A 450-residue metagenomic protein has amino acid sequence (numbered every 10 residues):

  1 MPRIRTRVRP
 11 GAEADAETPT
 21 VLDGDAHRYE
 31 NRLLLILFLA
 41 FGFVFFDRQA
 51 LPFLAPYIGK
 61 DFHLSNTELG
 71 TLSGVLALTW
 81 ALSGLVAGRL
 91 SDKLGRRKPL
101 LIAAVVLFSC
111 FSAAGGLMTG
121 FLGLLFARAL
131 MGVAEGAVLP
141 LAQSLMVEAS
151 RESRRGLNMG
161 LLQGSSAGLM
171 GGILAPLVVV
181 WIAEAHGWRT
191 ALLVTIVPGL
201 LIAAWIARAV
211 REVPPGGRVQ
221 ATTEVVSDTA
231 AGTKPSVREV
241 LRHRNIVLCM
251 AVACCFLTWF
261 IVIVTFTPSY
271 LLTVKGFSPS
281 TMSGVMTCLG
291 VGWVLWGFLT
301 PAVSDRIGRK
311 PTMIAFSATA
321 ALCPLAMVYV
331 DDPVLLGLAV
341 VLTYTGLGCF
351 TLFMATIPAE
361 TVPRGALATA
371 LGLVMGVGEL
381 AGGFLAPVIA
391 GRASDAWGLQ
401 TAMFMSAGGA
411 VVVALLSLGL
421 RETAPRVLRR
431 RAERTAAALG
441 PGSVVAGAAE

Functional and structural regions predicted by a protein language model:
E17-H27, P214-C249, A438-P441: Juxtamembrane intracellular "pre-TM" segments in multi-pass secondary transporters
L51-P52, R244-V294: Extracytoplasmic gate region of multi-pass secondary transporters
H63, G95, L117-G123, G276 (+2 more regions): Helix-breaking motifs and short loop linkers at transmembrane-helix boundaries and internal kinks in secondary membrane
G74-R89, T287-L299: Central cavity-lining transmembrane alpha-helices of secondary-active solute carriers, predominantly the Major
L82-T119, S304-K310: Conserved MFS/SLC helix-loop-helix module at the cytosolic interface between two early adjacent transmembrane helices
A127-A167: Cytoplasmic helix-loop-helix junction between adjacent transmembrane helices in 12-TM secondary transporters
L162, S166-E212: Helix-loop-helix hairpin linking two adjacent transmembrane segments in secondary transporters
S304, R309-I357: C-terminal transmembrane helical hairpin of 12-TM major facilitator-type secondary transporters
